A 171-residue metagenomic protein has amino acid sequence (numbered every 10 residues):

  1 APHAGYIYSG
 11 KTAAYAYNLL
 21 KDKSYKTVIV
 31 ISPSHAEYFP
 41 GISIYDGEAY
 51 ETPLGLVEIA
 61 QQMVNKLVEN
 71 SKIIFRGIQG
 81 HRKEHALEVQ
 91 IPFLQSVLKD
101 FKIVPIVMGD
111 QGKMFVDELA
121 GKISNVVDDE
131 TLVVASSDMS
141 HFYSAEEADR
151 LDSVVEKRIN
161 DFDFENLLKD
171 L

Functional and structural regions predicted by a protein language model:
A1-L171: Active-site histidine-anchored catalytic micro-motif
